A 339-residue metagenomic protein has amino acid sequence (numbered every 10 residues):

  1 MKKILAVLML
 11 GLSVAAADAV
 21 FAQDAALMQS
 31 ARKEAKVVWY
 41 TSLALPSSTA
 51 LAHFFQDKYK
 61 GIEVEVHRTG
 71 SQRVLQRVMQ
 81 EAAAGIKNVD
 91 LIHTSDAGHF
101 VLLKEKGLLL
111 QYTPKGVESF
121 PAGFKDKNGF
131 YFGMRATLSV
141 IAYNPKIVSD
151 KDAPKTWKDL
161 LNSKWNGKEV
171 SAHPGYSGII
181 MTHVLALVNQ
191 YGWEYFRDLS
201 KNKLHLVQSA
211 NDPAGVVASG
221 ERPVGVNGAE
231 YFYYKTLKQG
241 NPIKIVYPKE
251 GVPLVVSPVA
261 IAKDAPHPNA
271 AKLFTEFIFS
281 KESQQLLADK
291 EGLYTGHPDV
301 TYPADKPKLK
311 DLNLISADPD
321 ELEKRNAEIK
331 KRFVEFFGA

Functional and structural regions predicted by a protein language model:
A6-A16: Bacterial N-terminal signal peptides
F21-V38, Q56-D57, N162-G167: Immediate post-signal peptide segment of exported/extracytoplasmic ligand-binding proteins
Y40-A52, V64-A82, K87-E221: Extracytoplasmic ligand-binding site segments that recognize negatively charged/polar headgroups
G98-L102, P223-P242, E291: A ligand-binding cleft/hinge motif common to bilobed small-molecule-binding domains
A122, T137, R197-S200, L206-V207 (+3 more regions): Periplasmic-binding protein-like
V140-I147, V184-L185, V255-H267, L286-L287: A bilobed periplasmic-binding-protein/Venus flytrap-type ligand-binding module shared by bacterial periplasmic
W165-G175, F277-Y302: Periplasmic-binding protein-like
A304-A339: Extracellular/periplasmic bilobal clamshell ligand-binding domains
